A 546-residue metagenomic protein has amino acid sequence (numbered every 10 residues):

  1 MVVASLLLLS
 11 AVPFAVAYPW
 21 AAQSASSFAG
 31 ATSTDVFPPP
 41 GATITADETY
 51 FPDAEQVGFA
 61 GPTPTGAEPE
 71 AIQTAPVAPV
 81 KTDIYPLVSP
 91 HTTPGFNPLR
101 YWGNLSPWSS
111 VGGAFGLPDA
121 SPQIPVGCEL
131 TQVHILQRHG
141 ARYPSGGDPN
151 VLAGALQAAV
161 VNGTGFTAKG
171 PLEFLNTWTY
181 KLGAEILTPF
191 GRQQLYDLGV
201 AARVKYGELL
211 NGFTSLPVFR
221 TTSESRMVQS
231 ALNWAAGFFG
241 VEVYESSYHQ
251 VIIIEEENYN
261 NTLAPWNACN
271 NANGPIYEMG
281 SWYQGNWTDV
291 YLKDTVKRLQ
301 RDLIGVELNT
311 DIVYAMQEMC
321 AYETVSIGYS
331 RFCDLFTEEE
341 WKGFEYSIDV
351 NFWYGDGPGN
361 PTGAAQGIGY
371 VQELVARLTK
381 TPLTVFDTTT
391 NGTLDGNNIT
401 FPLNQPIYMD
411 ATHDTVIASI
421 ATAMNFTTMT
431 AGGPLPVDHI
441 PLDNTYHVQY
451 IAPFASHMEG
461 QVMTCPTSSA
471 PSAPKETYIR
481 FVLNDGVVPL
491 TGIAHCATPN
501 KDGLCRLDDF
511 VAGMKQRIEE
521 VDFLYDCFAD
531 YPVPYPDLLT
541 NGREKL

Functional and structural regions predicted by a protein language model:
M1-A22: Fungal secretory targeting signals
Y18-L216, S225-Y408, T412-L546: Signature for phosphate-centric chemistry
